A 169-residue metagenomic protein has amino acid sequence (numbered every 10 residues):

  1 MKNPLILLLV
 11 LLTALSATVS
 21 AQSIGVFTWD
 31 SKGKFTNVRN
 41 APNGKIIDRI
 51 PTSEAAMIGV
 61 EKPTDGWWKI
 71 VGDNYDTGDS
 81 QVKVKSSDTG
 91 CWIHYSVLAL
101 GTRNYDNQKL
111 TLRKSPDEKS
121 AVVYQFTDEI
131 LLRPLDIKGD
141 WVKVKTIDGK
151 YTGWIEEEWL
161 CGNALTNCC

Functional and structural regions predicted by a protein language model:
P4-L15: Sec-dependent N-terminal signal peptides
L15, I70-V71, L132, G139 (+1 more regions): Alpha-helix boundary/interfacial micro-motifs
L15-A21: Sec/Tat signal peptide C-region and signal peptidase I cleavage site
Q22-V26, G33, K45, M57 (+4 more regions): Boundary regions of SH3-family modules and the immediately adjacent low-complexity/disordered segments in eukaryotic
D30-W67, N104-D140: Beta-loop motif signature
